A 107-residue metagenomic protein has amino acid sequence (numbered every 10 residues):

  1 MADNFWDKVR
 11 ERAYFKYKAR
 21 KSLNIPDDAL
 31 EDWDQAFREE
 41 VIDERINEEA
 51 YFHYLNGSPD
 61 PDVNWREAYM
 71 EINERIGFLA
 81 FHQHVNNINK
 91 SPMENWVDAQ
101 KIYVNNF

Functional and structural regions predicted by a protein language model:
M1-F107: Intrinsically disordered, low-complexity, basic-enriched segments
